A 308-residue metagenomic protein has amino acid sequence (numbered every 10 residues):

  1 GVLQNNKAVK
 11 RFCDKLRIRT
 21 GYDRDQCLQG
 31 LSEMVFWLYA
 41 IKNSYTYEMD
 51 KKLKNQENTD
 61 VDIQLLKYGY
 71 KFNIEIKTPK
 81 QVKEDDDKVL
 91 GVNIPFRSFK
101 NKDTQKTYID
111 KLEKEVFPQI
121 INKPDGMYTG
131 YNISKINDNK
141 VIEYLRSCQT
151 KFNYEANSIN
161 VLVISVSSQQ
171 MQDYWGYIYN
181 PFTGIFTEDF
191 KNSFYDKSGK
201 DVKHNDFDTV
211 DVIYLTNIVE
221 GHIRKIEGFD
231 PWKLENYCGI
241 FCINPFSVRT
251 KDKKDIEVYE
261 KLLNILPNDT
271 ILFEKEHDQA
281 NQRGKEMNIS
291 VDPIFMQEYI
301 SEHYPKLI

Functional and structural regions predicted by a protein language model:
G1-Q26: Interfaces and regulatory segments of ATP-dependent nucleotide/adenylate/phosphodiester-chemistry enzymes
Q4-K10, L38, K42, P79-K261 (+3 more regions): Metal-dependent nuclease catalytic core centered on acidic motifs
R19-G30, F152-N153, N157: Short, charged/polar micro-motifs that form catalytic or ligand-binding hotspots
C27-M49: Short N-terminal edge-element motif at the start of the domain
I41-G69: A short acidic/basic microdomain associated with nuclease active sites
I76: Residues immediately flanking
L266-I308: Hydrophobic, glycine-enriched assembly/anchoring segments
